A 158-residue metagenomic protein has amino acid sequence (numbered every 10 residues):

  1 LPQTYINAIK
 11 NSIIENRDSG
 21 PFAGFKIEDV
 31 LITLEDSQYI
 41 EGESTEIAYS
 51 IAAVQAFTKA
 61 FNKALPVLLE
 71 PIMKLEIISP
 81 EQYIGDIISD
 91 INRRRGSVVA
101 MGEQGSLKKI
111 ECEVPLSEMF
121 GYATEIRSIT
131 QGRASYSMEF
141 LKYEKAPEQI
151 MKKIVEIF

Functional and structural regions predicted by a protein language model:
L1-F158: Accessory interaction regions appended to the cores of large information-processing enzymes
